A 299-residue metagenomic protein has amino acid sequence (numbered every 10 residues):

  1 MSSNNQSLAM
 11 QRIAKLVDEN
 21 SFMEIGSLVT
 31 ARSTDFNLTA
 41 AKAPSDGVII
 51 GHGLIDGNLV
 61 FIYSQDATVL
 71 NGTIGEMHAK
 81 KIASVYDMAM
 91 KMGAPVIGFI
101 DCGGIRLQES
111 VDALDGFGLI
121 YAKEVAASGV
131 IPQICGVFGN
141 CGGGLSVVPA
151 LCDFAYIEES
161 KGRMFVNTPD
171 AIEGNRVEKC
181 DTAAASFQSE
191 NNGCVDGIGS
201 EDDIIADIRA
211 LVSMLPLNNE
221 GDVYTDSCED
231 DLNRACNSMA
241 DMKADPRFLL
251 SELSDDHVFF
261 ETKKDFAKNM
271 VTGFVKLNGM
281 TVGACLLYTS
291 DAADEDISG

Functional and structural regions predicted by a protein language model:
M1-I134, N140, L145, L151-R163 (+1 more regions): Terminal-region recognition feature
V166-E173, A184: Catalytic or ion-translocation cores adjacent to nucleophile or general acid/base/metal-coordination motifs in diverse
R176: Redox-cofactor-proximal catalytic regions of oxidoreductases
Y288-G299: Single conserved hydrophobic/aromatic residue that forms the stacking wall/gate of nucleotide- or nucleobase-binding
